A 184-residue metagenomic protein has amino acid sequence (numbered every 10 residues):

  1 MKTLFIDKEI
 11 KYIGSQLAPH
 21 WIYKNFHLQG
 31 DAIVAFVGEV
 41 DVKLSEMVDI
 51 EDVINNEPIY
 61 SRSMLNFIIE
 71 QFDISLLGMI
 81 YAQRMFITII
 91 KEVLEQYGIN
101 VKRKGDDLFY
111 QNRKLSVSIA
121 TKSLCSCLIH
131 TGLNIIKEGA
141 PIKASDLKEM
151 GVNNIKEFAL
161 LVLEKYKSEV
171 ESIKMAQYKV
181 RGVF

Functional and structural regions predicted by a protein language model:
K2-F184: Catalytic beta-strand/loop module used to bind and position nucleotide/cofactor moieties in cofactor-attachment
